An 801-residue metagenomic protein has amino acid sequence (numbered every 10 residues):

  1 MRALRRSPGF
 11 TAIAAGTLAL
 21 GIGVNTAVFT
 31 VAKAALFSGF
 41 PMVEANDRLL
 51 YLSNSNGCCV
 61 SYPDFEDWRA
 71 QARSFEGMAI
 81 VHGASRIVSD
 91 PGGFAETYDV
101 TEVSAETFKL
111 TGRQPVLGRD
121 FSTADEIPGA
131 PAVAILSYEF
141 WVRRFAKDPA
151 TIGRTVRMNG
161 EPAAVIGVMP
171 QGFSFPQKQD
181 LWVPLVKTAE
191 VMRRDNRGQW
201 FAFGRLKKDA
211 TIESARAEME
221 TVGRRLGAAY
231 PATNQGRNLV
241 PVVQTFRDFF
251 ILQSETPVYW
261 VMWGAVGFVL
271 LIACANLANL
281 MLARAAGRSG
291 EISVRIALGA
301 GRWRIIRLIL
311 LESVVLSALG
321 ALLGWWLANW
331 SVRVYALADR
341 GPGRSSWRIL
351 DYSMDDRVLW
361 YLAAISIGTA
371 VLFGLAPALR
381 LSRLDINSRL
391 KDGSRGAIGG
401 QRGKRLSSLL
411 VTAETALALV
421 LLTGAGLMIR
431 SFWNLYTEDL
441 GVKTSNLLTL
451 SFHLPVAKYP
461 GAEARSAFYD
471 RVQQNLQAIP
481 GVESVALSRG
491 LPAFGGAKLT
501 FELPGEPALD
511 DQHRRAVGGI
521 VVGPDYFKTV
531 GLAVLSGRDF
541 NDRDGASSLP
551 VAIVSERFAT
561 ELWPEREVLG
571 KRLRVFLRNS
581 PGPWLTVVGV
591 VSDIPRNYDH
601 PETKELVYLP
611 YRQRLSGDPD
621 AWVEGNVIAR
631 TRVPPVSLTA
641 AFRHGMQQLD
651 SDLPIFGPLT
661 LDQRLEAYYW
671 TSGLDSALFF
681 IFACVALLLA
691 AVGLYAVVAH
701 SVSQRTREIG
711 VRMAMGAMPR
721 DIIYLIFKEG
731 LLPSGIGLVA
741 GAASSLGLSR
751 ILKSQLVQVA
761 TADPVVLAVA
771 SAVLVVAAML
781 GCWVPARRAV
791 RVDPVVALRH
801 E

Functional and structural regions predicted by a protein language model:
M1-A12, F246-L252, M281-R307, L311 (+3 more regions): Alpha-helical transmembrane segments of integral membrane proteins
M1-I13, M42-A45, N54-G57, F94-A95 (+13 more regions): Membrane-helix entry/capping segments
S7-A35, I272-C274, S317-A321, S407-S431 (+3 more regions): Short, strongly hydrophobic transmembrane alpha-helices
L20-R48, S331-R340, L417-N446, A699 (+3 more regions): Alpha-helical transmembrane segments
T30-V31, A278, V314-R389, L427-S431 (+1 more regions): Small-residue-rich transmembrane alpha-helices
S38-S85, R197-F203, Q244, L435 (+1 more regions): Membrane-proximal extracellular/periplasmic loop immediately following the first transmembrane helix
V100-T123, A132-W260, R333-L337, G424 (+2 more regions): Mid-to-C-terminal secondary-structure elements that act as membrane-proximal/extracytoplasmic interface segments
A273-S317, A397-I398, V692-L731, L738 (+3 more regions): Interfacial "coupling" helices/loops that link adjacent transmembrane helices in transporter permeases
